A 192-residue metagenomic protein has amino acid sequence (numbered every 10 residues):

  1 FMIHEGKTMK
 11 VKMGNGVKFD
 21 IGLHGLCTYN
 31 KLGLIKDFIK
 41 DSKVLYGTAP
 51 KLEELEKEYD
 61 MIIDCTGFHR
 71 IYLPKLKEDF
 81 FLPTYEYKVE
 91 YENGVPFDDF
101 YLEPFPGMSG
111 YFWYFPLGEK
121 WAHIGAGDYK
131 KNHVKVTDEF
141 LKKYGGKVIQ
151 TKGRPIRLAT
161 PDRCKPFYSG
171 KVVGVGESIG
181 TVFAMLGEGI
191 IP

Functional and structural regions predicted by a protein language model:
F1-D37, D41-G47: A conserved beta-strand/loop capping segment in the N-terminal third of enzymes that catalyze redox or closely related
H4-E5, M13, L26, V89 (+2 more regions): Broad hydrophobic/π-residue packing in well-ordered secondary structure
G22-L26, G125, M185: Conserved short-loop catalytic and cofactor-binding motifs
K36-K171, G180-V182: Predominantly flavin-linked oxidoreductase catalytic cores and closely associated redox partners
G174: Short amphipathic alpha-helical "interface-anchor" segments enriched in bulky aromatics
E177: Conserved acidic
V182-P192: A conserved FAD-binding loop/helix module that cradles the flavin
